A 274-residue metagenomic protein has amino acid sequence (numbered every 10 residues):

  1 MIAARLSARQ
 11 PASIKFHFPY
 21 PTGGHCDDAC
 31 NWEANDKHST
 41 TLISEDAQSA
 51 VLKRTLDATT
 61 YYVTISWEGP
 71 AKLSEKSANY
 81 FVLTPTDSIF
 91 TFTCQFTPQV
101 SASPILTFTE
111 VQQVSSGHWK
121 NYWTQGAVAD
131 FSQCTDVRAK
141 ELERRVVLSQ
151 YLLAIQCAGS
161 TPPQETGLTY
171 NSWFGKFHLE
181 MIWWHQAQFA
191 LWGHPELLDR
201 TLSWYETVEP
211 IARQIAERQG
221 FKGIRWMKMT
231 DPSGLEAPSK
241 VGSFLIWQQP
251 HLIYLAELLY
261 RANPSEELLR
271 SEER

Functional and structural regions predicted by a protein language model:
M1-K176, P195, Y205-R213: Acidic/polar, glycine-enriched structural segments that form the non-catalytic walls/loops of the carbohydrate-binding
V128, Y151-A154, W184-L197, H251-S265: Well-ordered alpha-helical scaffold segments within catalytic/enzyme domains
V128-D136, N171-K176, P238-S243, L258-R270: The substrate-binding groove and active-site-proximal loops of carbohydrate-active enzymes, especially glycoside
R144, K176-W183, A190-G193, S243-H251: Aromatic- and histidine-enriched alpha-helix N-cap/loop-to-helix transition segments that scaffold the rims
P162-G175, W226-G242: Acidic/His metal-coordination segments adjacent to aromatic residues that form catalytic metal sites in metalloenzymes
L179-I224: Carboxylate/His-rich catalytic cores and anion/metal-binding grooves
Q219-K222, L245-L258: Core alpha/beta catalytic barrel or barrel-like domain that forms the active/cofactor pocket in diverse metabolic
E273-R274: Conserved small/polar residues in nucleotide/adenosyl-binding loops
